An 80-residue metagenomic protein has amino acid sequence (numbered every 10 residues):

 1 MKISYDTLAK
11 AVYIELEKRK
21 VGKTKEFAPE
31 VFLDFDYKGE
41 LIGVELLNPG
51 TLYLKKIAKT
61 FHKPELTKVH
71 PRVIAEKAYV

Functional and structural regions predicted by a protein language model:
M1-V80: Small, basic N-terminal interaction modules of short regulatory proteins
